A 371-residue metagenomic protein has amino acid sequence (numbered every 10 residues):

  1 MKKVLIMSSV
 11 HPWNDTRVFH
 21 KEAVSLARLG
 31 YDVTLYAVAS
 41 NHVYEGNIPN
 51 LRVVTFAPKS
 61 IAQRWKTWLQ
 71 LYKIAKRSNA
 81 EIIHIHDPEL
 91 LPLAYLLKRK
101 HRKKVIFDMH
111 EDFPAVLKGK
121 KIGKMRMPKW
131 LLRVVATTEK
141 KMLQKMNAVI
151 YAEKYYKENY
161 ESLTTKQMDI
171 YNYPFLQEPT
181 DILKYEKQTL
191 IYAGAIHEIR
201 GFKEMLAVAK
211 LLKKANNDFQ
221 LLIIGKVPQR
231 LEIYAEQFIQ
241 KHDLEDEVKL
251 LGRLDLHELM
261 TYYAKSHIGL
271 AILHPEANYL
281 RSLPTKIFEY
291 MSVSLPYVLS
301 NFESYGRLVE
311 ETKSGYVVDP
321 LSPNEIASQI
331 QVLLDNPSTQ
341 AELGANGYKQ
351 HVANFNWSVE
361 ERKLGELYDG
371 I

Functional and structural regions predicted by a protein language model:
L5, I150, I182-A209, L222 (+1 more regions): Conserved donor-binding/catalytic core segment of Leloir-type glycosyltransferases
I6-H20, V24-R64, K73-S78, Y155-E161 (+2 more regions): N-terminal strand-loop element at the rim of the active site of nucleotide-sugar-dependent glycosyltransferases
V24, L69-K76, L96-K100, F113-V116 (+2 more regions): Membrane-proximal helix-turn-helix segments that form the acceptor-binding/catalytic region of lipid-linked
R52-V54, K129, V135-P179: Donor nucleotide-sugar binding/catalytic pocket of nucleotide-sugar-dependent glycosyltransferases
G225, I233-M260: Nucleotide-activated donor-binding/catalytic signature segment of Leloir-type glycosyltransferases, i.e., the conserved
Y263-L280, L295: Acidic donor-binding loop of glycosyltransferase active sites
E311-T312, Y316-P323, V332-S338: Conserved acidic donor-binding segment of nucleotide-sugar-dependent glycosyltransferases
E325, V332, T339-N354, K363-E366: A short, well-ordered alpha-helix in the C-terminal region of glycosyltransferases
